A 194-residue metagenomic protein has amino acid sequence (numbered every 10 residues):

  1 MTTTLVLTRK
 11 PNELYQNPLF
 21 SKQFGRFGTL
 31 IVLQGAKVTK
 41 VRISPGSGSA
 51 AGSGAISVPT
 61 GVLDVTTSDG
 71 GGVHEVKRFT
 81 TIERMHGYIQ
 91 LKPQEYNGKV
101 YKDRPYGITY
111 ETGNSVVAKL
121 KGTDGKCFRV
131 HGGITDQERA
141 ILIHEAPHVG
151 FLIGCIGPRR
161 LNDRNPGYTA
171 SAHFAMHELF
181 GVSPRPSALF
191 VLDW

Functional and structural regions predicted by a protein language model:
M1-G167, E178-A188, D193-W194: Cell wall/extracellular polymer interaction/catalysis modules
Y168-F174: Beta-edge loop/turn motif
